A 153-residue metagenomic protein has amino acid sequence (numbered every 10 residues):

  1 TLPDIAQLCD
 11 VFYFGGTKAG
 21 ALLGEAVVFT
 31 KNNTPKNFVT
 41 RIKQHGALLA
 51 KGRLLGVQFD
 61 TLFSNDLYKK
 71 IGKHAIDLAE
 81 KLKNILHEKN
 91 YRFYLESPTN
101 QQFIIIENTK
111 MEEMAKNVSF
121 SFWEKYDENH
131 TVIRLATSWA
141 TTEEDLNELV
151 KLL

Functional and structural regions predicted by a protein language model:
T1-K89, Y94-T99: Active-site C-terminal subdomain of aminotransferase-like
E80, L86-L153: Conserved C-terminal alpha-helix-loop-beta "cap" of PLP-dependent enzymes that closes/shapes the active-site mouth
